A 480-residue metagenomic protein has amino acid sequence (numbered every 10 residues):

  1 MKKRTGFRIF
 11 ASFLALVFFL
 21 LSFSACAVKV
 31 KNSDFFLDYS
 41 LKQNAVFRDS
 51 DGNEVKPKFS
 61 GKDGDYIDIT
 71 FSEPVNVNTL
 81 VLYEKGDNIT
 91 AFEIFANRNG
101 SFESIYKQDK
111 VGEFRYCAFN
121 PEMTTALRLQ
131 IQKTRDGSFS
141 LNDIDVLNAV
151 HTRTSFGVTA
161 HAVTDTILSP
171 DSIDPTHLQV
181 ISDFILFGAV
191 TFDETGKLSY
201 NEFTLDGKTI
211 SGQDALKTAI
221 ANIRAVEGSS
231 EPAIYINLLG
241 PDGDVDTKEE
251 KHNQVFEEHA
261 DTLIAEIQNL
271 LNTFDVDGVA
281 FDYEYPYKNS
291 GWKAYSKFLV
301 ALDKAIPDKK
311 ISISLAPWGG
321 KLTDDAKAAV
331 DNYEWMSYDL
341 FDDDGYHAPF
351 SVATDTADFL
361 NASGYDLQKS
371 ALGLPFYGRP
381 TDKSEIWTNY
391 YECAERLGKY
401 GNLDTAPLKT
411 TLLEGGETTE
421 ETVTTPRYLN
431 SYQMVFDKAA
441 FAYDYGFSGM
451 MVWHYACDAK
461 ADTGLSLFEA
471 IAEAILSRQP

Functional and structural regions predicted by a protein language model:
L21-K31: Sec-dependent signal peptide cleavage junction
K29, D51-F102, Y106, K110-T152: Aromatic, loop-rich ligand-recognition surfaces of beta-strand-rich domains
V150-A265, S351, L476: Glycan-recognition patch characteristic of GH18 chitinases/ENGases and related GlcNAc/peptidoglycan-binding proteins
T159-V163, E194-S211, E284-Y400: Substrate-binding surface in catalytic domains of secreted glycosidases
T164-L178, F256-N272, P317-D324, N430-F441: Short, acidic/polar
F184, F281, Y333, L372 (+2 more regions): Conserved, mostly hydrophobic/aromatic
I264-W292, S337-D339, M451: Active-site groove signature of glycoside hydrolases
Q368-F441, A461, L467-P480: Glycan-binding loop/region signatures in secreted carbohydrate-active enzymes
